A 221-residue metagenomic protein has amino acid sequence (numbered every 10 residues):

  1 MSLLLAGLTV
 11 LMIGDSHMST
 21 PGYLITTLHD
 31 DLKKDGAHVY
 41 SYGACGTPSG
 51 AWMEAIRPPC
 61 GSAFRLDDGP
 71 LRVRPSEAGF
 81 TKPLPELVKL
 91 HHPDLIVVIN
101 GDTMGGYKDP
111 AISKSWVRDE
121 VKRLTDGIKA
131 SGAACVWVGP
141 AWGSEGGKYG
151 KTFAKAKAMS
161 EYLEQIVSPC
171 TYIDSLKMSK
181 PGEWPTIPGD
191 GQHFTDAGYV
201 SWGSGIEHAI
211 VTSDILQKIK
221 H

Functional and structural regions predicted by a protein language model:
M1-T9: Hydrophobic alpha-helical targeting segments used for export or membrane insertion
V10-I13, H17-A111: Conserved SGNH/GDSL esterase-like catalytic core that processes O-acyl groups on lipids and polysaccharides
M18, G22, H29-K34, K89-H92 (+4 more regions): Sec-exported extracytoplasmic/periplasmic mature domains
L84-V88, V121-T125, S160: Generic structural signal for well-ordered alpha-helices, preferentially at hydrophobic/aromatic core positions
V97-G106, L124-K157: Active-site segments of SGNH/GDSL-like serine hydrolases that catalyze O-acetyl group transfer/hydrolysis on lipids
I112-K122, F153-M159: Charged helix-capping and loop-helix junction motifs
A141-H221: Catalytic His-Asp segment of secreted/periplasmic serine-dependent ester chemistry enzymes
